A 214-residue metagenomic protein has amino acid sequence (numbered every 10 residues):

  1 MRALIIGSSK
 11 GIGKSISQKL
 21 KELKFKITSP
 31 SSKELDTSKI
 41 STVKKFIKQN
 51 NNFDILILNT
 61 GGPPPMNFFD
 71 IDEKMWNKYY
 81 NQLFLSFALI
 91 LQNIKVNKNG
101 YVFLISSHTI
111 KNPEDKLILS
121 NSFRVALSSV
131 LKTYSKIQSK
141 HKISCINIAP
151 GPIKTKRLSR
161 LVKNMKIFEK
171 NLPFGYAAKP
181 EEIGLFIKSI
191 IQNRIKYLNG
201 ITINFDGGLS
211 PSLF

Functional and structural regions predicted by a protein language model:
S9, S17: N-terminal Rossmann NAD(P)H-binding glycine-rich loop of SDR-like oxidoreductase domains
N59-P65, G208: Conserved NAD(P)H cofactor-binding loop of Rossmann-fold oxidoreductase domains
G62, F69-L89, F103, S120 (+1 more regions): Catalytic Tyr-X3-Lys loop
F103-K140, P152: Catalytic loop of short-chain dehydrogenase/reductase
S139-S144, L198-G200: Short, small/polar-rich loop/turn modules that mediate ligand/substrate recognition or access, typified
A149-R160: Short, flexible catalytic-loop segment of classical short-chain dehydrogenase/reductase
L172-I183: A conserved structural motif in NAD(P)-dependent oxidoreductases
N199-F214: Short C-terminal tail/terminal secondary-structure segment of NAD(P)H-dependent dehydrogenase/reductase domains
